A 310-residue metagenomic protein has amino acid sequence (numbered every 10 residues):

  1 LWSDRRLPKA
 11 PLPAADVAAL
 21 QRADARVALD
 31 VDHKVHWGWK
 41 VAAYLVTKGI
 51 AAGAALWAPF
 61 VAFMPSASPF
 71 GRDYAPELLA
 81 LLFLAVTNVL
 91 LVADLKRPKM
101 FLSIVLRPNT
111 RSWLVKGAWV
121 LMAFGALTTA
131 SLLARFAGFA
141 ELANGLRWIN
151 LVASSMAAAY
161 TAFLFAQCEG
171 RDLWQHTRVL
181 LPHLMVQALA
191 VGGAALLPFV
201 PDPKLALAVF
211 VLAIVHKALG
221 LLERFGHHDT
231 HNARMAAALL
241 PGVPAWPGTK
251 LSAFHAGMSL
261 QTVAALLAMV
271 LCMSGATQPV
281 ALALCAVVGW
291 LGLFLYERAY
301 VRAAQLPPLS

Functional and structural regions predicted by a protein language model:
L1-A43, S103-N109, T230-L251, Y300-S310: Extramembrane terminal tails and long inter-domain/linker segments of multi-pass membrane proteins
W2-A10, A75-L82, L142-G145: Short charge-dense sequence patches
K9-A18, P59-F60, A85-V89, W148-S154: Short, mixed-charge, low-aromatic patches
A14, A18-A25, V31, V35 (+9 more regions): Amphipathic, alpha-helical segments enriched in basic
H36-W39, A43-I50, A62-F70, P108-S112 (+1 more regions): Long, contiguous internal "core" modules enriched in hydrophobic/ aromatic residues
A54-V120, L127: Membrane helical hairpin/interfacial module
L91, S131, Y296-A303: Charged/polar positions within long, soluble alpha-helices
